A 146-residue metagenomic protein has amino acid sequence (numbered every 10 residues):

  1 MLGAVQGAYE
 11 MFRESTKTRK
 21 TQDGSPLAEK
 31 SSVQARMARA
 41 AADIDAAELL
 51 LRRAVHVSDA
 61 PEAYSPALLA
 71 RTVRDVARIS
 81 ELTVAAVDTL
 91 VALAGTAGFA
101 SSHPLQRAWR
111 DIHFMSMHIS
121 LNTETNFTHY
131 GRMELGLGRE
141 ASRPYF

Functional and structural regions predicted by a protein language model:
A4, M11, R39, D43-A46 (+3 more regions): Charged, amphipathic alpha-helical oligomerization/scaffolding segments
E10-K17, A42, A46-R52, H56 (+3 more regions): Generic secondary-structure signature for well-ordered alpha-helical cores
E10-R39, H56-A70: Glycine-rich cofactor-pocket loops
D45-R78, D88-F99: C-terminal helix-coil-helix/basic helical segment that borders enzyme active sites and/or dimer interfaces and provides
A85-A94, T123-F127: Short segments within alpha-helical structural elements
A97-F146: Glycine-rich phosphate/cofactor-binding loops in nucleotide/flavin-utilizing enzymes
